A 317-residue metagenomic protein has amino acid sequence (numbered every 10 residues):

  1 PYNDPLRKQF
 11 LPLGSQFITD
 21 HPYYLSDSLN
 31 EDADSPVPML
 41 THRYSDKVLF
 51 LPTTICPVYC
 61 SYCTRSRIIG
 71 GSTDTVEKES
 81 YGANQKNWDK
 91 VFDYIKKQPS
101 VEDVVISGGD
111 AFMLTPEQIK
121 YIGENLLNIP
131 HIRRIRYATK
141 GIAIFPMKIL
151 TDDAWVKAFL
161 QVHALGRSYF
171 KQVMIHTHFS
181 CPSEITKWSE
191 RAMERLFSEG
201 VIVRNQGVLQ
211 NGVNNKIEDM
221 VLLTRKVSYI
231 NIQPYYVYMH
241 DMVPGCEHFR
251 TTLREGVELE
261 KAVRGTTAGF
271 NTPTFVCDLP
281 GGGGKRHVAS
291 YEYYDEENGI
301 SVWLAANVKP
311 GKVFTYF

Functional and structural regions predicted by a protein language model:
P1-R43: Flexible, acidic/Gly-rich N-terminal and inter-domain linker regions that tether and position cofactor-handling modules
P1-R7, P12, V221-F317: Auxiliary Fe-S-binding modules of radical SAM enzymes
D32, A83-N87, W188: Short secondary-structure boundary/capping elements
A33-S66: N-terminal pre-triad scaffold of radical SAM enzymes
P52-T54, T64-R67, G108, T139 (+2 more regions): Short, structured patches in soluble enzyme cores that scaffold and shape functional sites
C63-V76: Iron-sulfur (Fe-S) cluster-binding segments and ferredoxin-like electron-carrier domains, especially [2Fe-2S]
V76-N84: Short cysteine/histidine-rich metal-coordination sites, predominantly Zn2+-binding motifs
W88-D103, F112-E255, L259-T267: Conserved AdoMet/S-adenosylmethionine-binding subsite of the radical SAM
